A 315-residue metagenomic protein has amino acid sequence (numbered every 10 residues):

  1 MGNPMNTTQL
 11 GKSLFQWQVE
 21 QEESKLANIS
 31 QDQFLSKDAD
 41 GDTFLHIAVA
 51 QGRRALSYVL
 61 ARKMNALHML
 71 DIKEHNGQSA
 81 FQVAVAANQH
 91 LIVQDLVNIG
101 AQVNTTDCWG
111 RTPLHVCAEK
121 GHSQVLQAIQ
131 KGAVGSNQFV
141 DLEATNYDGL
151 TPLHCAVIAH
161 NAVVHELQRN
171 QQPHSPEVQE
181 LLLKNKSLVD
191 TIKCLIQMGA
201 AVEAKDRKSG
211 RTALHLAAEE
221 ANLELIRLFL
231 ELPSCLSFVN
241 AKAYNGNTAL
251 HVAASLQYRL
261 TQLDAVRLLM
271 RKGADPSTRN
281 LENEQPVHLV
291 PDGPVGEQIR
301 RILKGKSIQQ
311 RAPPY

Functional and structural regions predicted by a protein language model:
M1-D38, P176, L268-S277, P291-Y315: Intrinsically disordered, low-complexity regulatory regions that flank or link repeat-based scaffolds
L26-D32, A61-H68, Q94-Q102, Q127-V140 (+5 more regions): Ankyrin repeat domain, specifically the short helix-to-loop turn at the C-terminus of the second helix of each repeat
S36-K37, H68-K73, N104-T106, Q138-T145 (+4 more regions): Ankyrin repeat boundary signal
G41, G77, G110, G149 (+3 more regions): Start-of-repeat signature of ankyrin repeats
L56, L91-I92, Q124-V125, V164 (+4 more regions): Conserved ankyrin/ankyrin-like repeat signature
